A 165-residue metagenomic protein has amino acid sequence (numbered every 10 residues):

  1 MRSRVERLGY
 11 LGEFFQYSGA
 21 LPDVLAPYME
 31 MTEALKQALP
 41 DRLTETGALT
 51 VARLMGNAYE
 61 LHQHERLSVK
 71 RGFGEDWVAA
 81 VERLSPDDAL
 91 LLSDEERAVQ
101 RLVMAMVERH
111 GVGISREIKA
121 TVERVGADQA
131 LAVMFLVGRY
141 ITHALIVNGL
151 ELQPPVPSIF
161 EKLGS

Functional and structural regions predicted by a protein language model:
M1-D41, S165: Mobile cap/lid helix-loop segments that border enzyme active or cofactor-binding sites and regulate substrate access
Y10-Q16, D41-G56, Q129-M134: Alpha-helical scaffold segments that form or flank carboxylate-/histidine-based iron centers
Y28, V51-A58, V99, V103-H110 (+1 more regions): Alpha-helical transition-metal enzyme core signature, strongest for iron centers
L43-E45, V51-W77: Conserved alpha-helical segments that form or flank metal/cofactor-binding pockets of metalloenzymes
V78-R83: Beta-strand segments within the central parallel beta-sheet cores of soluble alpha/beta enzyme folds
L84-L92: Acidic/His metal-coordination segments adjacent to aromatic residues that form catalytic metal sites in metalloenzymes
L91-M134: Acidic/histidine-rich alpha-helical segments that form the ligand environment of transition-metal centers
E117, A127-P154, S158-L163: Preference for long, well-ordered alpha-helical segments
